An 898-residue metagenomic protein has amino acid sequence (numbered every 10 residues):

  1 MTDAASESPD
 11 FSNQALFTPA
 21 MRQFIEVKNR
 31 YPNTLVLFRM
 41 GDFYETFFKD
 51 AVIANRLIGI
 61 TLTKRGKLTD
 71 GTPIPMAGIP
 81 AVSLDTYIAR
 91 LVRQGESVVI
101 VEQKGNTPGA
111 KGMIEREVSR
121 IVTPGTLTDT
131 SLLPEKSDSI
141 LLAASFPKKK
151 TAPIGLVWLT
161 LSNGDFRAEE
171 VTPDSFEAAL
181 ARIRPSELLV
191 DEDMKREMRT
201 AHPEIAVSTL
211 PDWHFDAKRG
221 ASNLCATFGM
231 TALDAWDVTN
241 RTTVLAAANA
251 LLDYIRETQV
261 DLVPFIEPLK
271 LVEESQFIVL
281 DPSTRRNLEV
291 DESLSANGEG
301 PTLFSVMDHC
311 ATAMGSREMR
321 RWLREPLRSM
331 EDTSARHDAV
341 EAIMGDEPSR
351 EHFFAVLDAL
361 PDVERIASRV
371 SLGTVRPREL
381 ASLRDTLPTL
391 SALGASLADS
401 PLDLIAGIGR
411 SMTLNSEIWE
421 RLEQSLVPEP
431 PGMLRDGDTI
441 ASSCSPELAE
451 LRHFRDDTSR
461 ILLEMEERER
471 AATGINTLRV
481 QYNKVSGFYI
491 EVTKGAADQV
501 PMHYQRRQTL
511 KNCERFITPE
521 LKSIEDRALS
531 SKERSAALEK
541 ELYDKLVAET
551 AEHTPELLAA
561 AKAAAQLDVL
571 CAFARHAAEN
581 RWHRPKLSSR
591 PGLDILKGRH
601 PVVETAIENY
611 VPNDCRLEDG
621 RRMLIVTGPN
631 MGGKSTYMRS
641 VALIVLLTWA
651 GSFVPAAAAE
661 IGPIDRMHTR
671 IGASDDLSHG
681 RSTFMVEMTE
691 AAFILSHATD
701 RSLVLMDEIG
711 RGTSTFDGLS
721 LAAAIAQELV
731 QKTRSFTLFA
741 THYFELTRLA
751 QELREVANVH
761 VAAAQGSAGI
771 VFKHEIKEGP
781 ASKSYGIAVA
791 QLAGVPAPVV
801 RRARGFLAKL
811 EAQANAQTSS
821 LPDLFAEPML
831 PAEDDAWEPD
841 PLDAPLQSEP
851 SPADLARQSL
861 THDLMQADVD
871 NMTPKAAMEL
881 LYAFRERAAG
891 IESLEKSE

Functional and structural regions predicted by a protein language model:
T2-A342, D358-S371, V375-E467, R754: Charged catalytic and DNA/RNA-contacting regions of genome-maintenance and nucleic-acid-processing enzymes
F11-Q23, P839-M872: Intrinsic low-complexity, intrinsically disordered segments
F48-A51, R241, A311, S316 (+6 more regions): ATPase nucleotide-binding head domains, primarily ABC-like/P-loop NTPase cores
Q103, V263-V272, R468-Q481, R575-K597 (+1 more regions): Long, charged, glycine-rich C-terminal linkers/tails
L372, R376, T386-T389, D403 (+4 more regions): Charged, surface-exposed helical/loop "interaction arms" that form contiguous linear patches used for dimerization
V427, L510, E514-A548: Extended, charged coiled-coil "arm/hinge" scaffolds of SMC/Rad50-like chromosome-maintenance ATPases and other large
R857-E898: C-terminal tails and terminal domains of large nucleic-acid-associated and other macromolecular-machine proteins
